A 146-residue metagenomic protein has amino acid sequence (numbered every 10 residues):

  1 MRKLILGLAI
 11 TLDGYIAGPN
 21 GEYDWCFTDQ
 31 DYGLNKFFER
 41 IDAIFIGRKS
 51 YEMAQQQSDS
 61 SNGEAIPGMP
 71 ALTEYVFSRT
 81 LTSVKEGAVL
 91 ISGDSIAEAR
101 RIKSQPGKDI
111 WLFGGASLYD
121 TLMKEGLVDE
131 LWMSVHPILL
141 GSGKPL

Functional and structural regions predicted by a protein language model:
M1-L146: Enzymes that bind and transform nitrogen-containing heteroaromatic metabolites
